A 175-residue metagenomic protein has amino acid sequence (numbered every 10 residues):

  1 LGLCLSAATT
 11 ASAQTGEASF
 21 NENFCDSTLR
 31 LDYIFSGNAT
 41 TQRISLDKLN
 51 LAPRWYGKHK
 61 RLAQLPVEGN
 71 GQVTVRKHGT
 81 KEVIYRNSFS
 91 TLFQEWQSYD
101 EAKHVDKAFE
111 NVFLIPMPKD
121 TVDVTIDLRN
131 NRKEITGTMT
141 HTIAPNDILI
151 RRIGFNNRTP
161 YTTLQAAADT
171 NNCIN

Functional and structural regions predicted by a protein language model:
L1-A18: Bacterial Sec-dependent N-terminal signal peptides
N23-T159: Beta-strand-enriched, solvent-exposed domains that form extended recognition/catalytic surfaces
I150-N175: Fold-level signature of zinc-dependent metallopeptidase catalytic domains
